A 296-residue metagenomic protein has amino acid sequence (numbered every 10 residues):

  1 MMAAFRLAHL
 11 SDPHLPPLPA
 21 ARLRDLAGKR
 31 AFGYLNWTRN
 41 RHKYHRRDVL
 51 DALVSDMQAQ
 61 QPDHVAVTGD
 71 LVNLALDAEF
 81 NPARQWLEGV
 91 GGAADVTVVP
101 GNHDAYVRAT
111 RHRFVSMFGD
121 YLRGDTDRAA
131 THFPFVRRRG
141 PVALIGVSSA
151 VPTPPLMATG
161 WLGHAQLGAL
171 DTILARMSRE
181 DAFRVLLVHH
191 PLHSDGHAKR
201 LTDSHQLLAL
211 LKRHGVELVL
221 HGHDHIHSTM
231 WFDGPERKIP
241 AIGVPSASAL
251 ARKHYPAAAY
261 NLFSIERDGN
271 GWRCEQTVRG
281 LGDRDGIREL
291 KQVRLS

Functional and structural regions predicted by a protein language model:
M1, I265-S296: A short C-terminal boundary segment appended to hydrolase-like catalytic domains
M1-A8, F135-G146, A175-F183, D233-P240 (+1 more regions): Beta-strand-turn-beta hairpins that frame and shape the catalytic cleft of phosphate-ester-processing enzymes
M1-F80: N-terminal active-site segment of His-dependent metallophosphoesterases
H9-S11, H64-G69, D95-N102, S148 (+4 more regions): Active-site neighborhood of phospho(di)ester-bond hydrolases with catalytic His/Asp-centered motifs
H14-P17, N73-L76, N102-T110, P152-L156 (+3 more regions): Active-site environment of divalent metal-dependent phosphoester hydrolases
N40-L53, Q60, L74-V96, H193-D195 (+3 more regions): Internal alpha/beta domain cores that form substrate/cofactor-binding pockets in large enzymes and binding proteins
N81-A169, K212, P235-K238, L262: Extended active-site neighborhood of metal-dependent phosphoesterases/phosphodiesterases
G196-G269: Conserved beta-sheet core of the metallophosphoesterase superfamily
